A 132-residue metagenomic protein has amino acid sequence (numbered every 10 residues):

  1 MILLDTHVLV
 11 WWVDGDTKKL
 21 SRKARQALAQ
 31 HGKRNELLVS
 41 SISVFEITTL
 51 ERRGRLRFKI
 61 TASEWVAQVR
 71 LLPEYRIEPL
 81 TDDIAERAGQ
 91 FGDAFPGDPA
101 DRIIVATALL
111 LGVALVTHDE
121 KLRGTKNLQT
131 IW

Functional and structural regions predicted by a protein language model:
M1-V39, R53-Q68, L111, K121 (+1 more regions): Short, well-structured N-terminal submotif of metal-dependent ribonuclease cores
L3, L38-S41, P79, V116: Short aromatic/basic micro-patch
V8, S43-V44, I84, I104 (+1 more regions): Alpha-helix capping/helix-boundary segments
I47: Phosphate/NTP-binding elements of NTP-utilizing enzymes
R57-K59, S63, L71-H118: Active-site neighborhoods of divalent-metal-dependent phosphate/nucleic-acid chemistry enzymes
N127-W132: Active-site regions of enzymes building and remodeling cell-envelope glycoconjugates
